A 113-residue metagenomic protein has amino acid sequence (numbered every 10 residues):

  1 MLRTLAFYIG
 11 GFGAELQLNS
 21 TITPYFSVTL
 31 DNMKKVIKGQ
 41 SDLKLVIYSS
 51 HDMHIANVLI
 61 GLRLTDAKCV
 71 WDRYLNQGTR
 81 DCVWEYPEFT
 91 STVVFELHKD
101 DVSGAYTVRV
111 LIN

Functional and structural regions predicted by a protein language model:
M1-N113: Non-catalytic terminal regions with compositionally biased, polar/charged low complexity
